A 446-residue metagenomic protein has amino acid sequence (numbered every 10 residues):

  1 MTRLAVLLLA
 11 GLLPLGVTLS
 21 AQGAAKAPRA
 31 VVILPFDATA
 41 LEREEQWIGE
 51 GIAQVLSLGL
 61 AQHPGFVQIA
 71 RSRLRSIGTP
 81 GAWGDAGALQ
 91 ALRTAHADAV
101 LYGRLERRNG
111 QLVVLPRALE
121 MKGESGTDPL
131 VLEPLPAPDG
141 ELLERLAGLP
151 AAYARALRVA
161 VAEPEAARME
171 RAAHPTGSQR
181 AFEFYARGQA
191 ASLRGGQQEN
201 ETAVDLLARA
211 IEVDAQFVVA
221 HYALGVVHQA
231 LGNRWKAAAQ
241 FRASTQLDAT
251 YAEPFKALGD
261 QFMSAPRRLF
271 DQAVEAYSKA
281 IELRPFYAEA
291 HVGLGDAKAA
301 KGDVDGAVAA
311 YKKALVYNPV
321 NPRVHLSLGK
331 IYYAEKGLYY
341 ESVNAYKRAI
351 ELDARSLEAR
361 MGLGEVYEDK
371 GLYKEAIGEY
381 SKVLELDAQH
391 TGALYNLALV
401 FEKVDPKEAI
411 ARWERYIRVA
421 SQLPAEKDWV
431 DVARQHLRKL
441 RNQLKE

Functional and structural regions predicted by a protein language model:
A21-H63, P175-A181, Y185-S192, A215-V218: A structural "domain/chain start" motif
Q54-V55, G59, F66, S72-A190 (+1 more regions): Catalytic-center loop of serine/cysteine hydrolases
Q179-V213, A230, D260-S264, D296 (+1 more regions): Alpha-helical segment of the N-proximal tetratricopeptide repeat
A181, V218-V219, A252-E253, A288-E289 (+5 more regions): Helix-start (N-cap) detector for alpha-helical repeat units in TPR-like alpha-solenoids, especially tetratricopeptide
S192, Q229, K256, M263-A265 (+6 more regions): Position-specific recognition of the canonical hydrophobic site in helix A of tetratricopeptide repeat
Q198-D205, A230-A243, S264-K279, A300-K313 (+3 more regions): Structural signature of tandem alpha-helical TPR/SEL1-like repeats, specifically the intra-repeat loop/turn
V213, L247, L283, Y317 (+3 more regions): Structural marker of alpha-solenoid helical repeat scaffolds
